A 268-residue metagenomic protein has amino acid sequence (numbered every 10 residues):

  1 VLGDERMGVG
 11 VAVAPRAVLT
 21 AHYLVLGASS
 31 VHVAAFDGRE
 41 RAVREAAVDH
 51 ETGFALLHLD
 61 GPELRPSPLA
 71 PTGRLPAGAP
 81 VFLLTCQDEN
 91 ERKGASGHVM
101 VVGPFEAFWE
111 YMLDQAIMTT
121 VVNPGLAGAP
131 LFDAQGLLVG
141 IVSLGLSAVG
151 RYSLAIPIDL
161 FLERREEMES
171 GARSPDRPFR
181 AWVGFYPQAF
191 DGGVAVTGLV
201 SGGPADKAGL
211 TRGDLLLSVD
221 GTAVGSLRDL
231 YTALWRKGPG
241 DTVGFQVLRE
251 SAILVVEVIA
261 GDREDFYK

Functional and structural regions predicted by a protein language model:
G3-G8, A12-K93, Q115-A116, G125 (+5 more regions): Conserved active-site neighborhood of the chymotrypsin/trypsin-like protease fold
V9-V11, A70-R74, P130, P204-L215 (+1 more regions): A short glycine-leucine-enriched loop at secondary-structure breakpoints that most characteristically corresponds
A14-H22, V139, A205-L227: Conserved PDZ fold ligand-binding element
V18-A21, R74-Q87, A127-A148, E167 (+1 more regions): Active-site-proximal beta-strands of protease catalytic cores
A42, E169-R173, R177, A195 (+4 more regions): PDZ-domain C-terminal substructure recognizer with occasional recognition of PDZ-binding tails
A46-G53, V102-I117, A172-R180, Y186-G193: Gly/Ser-enriched beta-turn/beta-hairpin loop segments
S67-D114, S147-S153, R165-P178: Flexible, gly/ser-rich surface segments that form the specificity/activation loops bordering the active-site cleft
L83, A134, L138-D191, T242 (+3 more regions): C-terminal cap/linker of serine protease catalytic domains
